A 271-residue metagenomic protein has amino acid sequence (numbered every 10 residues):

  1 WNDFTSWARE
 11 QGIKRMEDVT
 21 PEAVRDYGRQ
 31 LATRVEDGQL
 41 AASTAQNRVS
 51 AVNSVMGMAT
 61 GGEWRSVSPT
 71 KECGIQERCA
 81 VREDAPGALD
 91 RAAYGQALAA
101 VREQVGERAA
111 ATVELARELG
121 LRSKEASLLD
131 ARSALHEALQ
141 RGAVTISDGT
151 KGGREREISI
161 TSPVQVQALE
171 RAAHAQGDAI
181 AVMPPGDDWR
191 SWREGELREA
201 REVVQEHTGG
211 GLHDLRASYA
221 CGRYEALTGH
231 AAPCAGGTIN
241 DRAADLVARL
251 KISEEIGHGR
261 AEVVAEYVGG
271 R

Functional and structural regions predicted by a protein language model:
W1-R82: N-terminal core-binding DNA-recognition domain of tyrosine recombinases/integrases
V52, T112, K124-L129: Alpha-helix N-cap/helix-start motif at helix boundaries, enriched for small hydrophobics
R78-A97, G152-P163, G177-I180: DNA breakage-rejoining catalytic core of tyrosine-based enzymes
A92-S123, A243-L246: Basic, Lys/Arg- and aromatic-enriched nucleic-acid-binding interface segment
E114, R216-H258: C-terminal catalytic core of tyrosine-transesterase DNA break-rejoin enzymes
L128-A168: Conserved tyrosine-mediated DNA breakage-rejoining catalytic core shared by Y-recombinases
A134-H136, H258-V264: Short, basic interhelical loop/turn and adjoining N-cap of the next helix at nucleic-acid- or acidic-partner-contacting
T161-L227: Active-site/catalytic core of tyrosine-dependent DNA strand-transfer enzymes
